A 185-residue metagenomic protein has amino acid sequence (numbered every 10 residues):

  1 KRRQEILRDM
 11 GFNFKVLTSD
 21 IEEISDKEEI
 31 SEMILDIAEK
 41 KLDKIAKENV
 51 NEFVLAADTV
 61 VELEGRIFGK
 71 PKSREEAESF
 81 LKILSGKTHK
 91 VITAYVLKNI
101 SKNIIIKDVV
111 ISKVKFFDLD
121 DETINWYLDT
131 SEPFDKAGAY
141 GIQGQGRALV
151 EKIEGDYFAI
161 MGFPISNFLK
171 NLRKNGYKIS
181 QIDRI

Functional and structural regions predicted by a protein language model:
K1-F12: N-terminal beta1-alpha1 ligand-phosphate binding loop
R3, E23-S25, I104: Flexible, glycine-rich phosphate/dinucleotide-binding loops and adjacent beta-alpha linkers at cofactor/substrate
F14-E23: A short beta-strand-loop structural module common to alpha/beta enzyme folds
V16, E28-I185: Anionic-ligand binding patches
